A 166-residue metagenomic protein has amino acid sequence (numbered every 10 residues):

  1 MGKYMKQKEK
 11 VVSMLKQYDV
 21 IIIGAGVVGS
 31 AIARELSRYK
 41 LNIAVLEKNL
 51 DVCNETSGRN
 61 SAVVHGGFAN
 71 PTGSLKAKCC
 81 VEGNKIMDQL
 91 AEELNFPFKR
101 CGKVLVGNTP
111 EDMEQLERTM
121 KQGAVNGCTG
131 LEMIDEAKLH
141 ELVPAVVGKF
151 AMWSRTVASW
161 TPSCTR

Functional and structural regions predicted by a protein language model:
M1-V20, E35-R38: Extreme N-terminal leader/targeting segments of oxidoreductases
K6-E9, L50-D51, A91-E93: A generic local structural motif
Y18-V45: N-terminal Rossmann-like FAD-binding beta1-loop-alpha1 element of flavoenzymes
I23-G24, K48, N60, G102 (+2 more regions): A secondary-structure boundary/capping signal
S37-R59: Glycine-rich FAD pyrophosphate-binding loop
D51, E55, R59, S74-K78 (+1 more regions): Residues at secondary-structure transition points
A62-K138, L142, G148: Dinucleotide-binding Rossmann-like beta1-alpha1 core, especially the glycine-rich loop that anchors the ADP
M152-R166: Helical element adjacent to the flavin cofactor pocket in flavoenzyme catalytic cores
